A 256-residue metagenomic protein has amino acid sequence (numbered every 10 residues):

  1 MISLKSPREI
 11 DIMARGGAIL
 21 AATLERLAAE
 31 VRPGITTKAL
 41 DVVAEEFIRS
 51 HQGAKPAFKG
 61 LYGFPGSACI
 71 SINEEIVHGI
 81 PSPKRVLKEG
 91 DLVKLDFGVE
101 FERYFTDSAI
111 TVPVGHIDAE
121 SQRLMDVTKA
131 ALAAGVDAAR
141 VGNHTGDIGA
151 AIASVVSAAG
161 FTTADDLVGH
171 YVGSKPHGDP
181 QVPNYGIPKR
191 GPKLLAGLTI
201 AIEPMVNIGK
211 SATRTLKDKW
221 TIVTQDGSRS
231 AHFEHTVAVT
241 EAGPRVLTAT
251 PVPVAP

Functional and structural regions predicted by a protein language model:
M1-P256: Active-site neighborhoods and metal-handling regions in enzymes and metal-associated proteins
